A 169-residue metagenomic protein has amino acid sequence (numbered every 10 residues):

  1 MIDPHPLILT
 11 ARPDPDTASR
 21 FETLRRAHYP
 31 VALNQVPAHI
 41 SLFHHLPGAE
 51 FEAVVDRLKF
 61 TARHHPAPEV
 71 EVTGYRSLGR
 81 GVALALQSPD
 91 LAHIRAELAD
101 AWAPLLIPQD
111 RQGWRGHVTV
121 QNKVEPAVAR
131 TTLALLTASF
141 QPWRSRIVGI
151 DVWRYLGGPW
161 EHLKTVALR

Functional and structural regions predicted by a protein language model:
M1-E69, S88-R144, P159-R169: Basic, often amphipathic N-terminal segments
F43-H44, G79, R154: Residues that line or immediately flank small-molecule/substrate-binding pockets and catalytic motifs
V72-L78: A short, structured active-site edge motif that brings together acidic residues
L78-R80, P159: Short acidic/glycine-enriched loop/turn segments that link adjacent beta-strands
V82-A85: Surface-exposed, active-site-proximal loop segments in enzymatic domains
L136-T137, R146-R154: Low-complexity, intrinsically disordered Gly/Pro/Thr-rich segments
